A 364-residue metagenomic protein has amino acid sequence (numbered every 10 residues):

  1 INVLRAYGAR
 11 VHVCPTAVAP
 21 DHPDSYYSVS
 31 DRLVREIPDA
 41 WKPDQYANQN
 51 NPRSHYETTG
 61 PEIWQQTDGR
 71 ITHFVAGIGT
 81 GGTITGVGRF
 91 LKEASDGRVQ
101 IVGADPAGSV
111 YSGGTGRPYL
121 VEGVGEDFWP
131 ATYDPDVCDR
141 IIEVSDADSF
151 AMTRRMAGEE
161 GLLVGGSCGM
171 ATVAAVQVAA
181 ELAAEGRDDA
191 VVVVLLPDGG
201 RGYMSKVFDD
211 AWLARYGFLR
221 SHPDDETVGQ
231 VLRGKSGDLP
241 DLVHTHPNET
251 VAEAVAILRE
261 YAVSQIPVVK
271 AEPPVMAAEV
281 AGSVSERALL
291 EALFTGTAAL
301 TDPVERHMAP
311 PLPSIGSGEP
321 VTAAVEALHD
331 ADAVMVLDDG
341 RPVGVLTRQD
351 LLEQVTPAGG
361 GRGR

Functional and structural regions predicted by a protein language model:
I1-H73, A104-A157: Small/polar-residue-rich loop-to-helix segments that shape phosphate-bearing ligand pockets
N51-R98, A184: Glycine-rich ThDP/TPP pyrophosphate-binding loop and its adjacent helix/strand module within ThDP-dependent enzymes
D127, V176-D241: Phosphate-binding loop/pocket of nucleotide- and phosphate-handling active sites
D134-R187: Active-site-adjacent helical/loop segments in soluble small-molecule enzymes
P135-V137, D225-L242, L300-L312: Bateman (tandem CBS) regulatory domains
V243-V263, V268-E272, L293, P313-D332 (+2 more regions): The conserved cystathionine-beta-synthase
A281-L289, V334, V343-L351: Short hydrophobic beta-strand motif reused across regulatory alpha/beta modules
E286-E305, L351-R364: A short, polar/charged loop-to-alpha-helix boundary motif
